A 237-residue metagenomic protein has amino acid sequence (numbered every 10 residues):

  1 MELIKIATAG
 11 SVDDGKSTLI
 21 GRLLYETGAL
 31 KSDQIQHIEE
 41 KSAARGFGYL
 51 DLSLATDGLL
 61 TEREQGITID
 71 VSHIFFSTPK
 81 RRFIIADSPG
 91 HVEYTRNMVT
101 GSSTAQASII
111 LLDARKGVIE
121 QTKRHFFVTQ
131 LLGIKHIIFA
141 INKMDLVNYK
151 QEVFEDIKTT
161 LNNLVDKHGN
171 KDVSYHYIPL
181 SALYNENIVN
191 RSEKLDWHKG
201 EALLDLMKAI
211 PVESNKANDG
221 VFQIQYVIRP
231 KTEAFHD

Functional and structural regions predicted by a protein language model:
E2-E93, A105: P-loop NTPase switch module centered on the Walker A-proximal segment
K5-T8, L146-Y149, V153, N163-D166: C-terminal effector modules of nucleic-acid-centric enzymes and ribosome-associated factors
D13, L19, I38, G66 (+8 more regions): Residue-level signature of catalytic and energy-coupling elements of molecular machines, predominantly ATP/GTP-dependent
K16, S32-D33, I119-E120, L146-Q151 (+1 more regions): Switch/connector loops and helix/strand junctions flanking conserved nucleotide-binding motifs in nucleotide-processing
L19-L23, H37, N97, Q121-V128 (+2 more regions): Alpha-helical scaffold elements adjacent to nucleotide-binding pockets in ATP/GTP-utilizing enzyme cores
L24-G28, E39, A43, L60 (+7 more regions): Signal for well-folded cores of large energy- and translation-related assemblies
R81-F83, S88-Y94, S102-F126, Q130-E155: Conserved Switch II/interswitch segment of TRAFAC-class P-loop GTPases
E155, N162-D237: Conserved catalytic-core segments of large NTP-driven translation/proteostasis enzymes
